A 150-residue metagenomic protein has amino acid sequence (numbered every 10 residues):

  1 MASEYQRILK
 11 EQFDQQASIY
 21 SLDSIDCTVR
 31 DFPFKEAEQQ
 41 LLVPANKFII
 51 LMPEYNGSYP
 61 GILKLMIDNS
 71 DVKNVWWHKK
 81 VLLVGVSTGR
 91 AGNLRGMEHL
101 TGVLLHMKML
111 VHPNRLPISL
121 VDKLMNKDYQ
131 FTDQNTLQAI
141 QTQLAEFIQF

Functional and structural regions predicted by a protein language model:
M1-V72, Q130-I148: N-terminal beta1-alpha1-beta2 submodule of the flavodoxin-like/Rossmannoid cofactor-binding fold
D14-Q16, H78, K108: A generic structural signal for alpha->beta connector loops
S24-I25, L83, K123-M125: A short, flexible beta-alpha/helix-coil linker loop
G57, G61, H78, G89-N93 (+1 more regions): Glycine-centered flexibility sites
K73-W77: Short, conserved loop/helix-junction motifs that constitute active-site signature segments in enzyme catalytic cores
V81-L120, N135: Short, glycine-/small-residue-rich phosphate/pyrophosphate-handling segment
P117-Q130: Short helix/strand-capping connector loops at secondary-structure junctions
